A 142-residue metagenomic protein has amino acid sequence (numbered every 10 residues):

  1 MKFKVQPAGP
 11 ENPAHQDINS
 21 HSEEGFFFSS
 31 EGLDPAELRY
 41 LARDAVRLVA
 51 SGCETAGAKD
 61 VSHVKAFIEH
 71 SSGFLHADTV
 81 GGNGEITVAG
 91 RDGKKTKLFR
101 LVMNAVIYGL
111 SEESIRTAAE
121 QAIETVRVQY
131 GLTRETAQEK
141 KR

Functional and structural regions predicted by a protein language model:
M1-R142: P-loop NTP-binding site
